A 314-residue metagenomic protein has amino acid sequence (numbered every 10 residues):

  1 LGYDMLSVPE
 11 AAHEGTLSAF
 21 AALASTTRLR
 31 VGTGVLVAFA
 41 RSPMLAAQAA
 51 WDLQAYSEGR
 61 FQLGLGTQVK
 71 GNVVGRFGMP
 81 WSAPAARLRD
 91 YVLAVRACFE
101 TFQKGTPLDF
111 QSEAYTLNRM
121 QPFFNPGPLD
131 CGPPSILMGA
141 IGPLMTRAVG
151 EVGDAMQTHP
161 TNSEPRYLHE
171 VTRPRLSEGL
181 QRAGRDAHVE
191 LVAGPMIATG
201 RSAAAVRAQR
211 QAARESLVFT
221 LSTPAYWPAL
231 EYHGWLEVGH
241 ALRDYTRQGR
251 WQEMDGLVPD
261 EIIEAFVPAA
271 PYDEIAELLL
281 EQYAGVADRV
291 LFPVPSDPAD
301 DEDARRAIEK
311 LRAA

Functional and structural regions predicted by a protein language model:
L1-T33, F39, P134: N-terminal beta1-alpha1-beta2 module of alpha/beta enzyme domains
L1-Y3, Q54, Q62, R89 (+7 more regions): C-terminal amphipathic alpha-helical "assembly" element that mediates oligomerization/partner interfaces or acts as
G2-D4, S25-L29, S57, A148-Q157 (+1 more regions): Glycine-enriched alpha-helix->loop->beta-strand junction motifs that scaffold or abut catalytic
L6-V8, V31-G34, F61-L65, I136-G139 (+3 more regions): Hydrophobic faces of well-ordered beta-strands that scaffold small-molecule active sites in alpha/beta enzyme cores
V8-L17, F39-M44, S163-Y167, A198-G200 (+1 more regions): Acidic-and-aromatic substrate-binding clefts and catalytic sites of carbohydrate-active enzymes
L36-P43, D130-I141, I197-R201, I262-D273: Active-site mouth loops of central-metabolism enzymes
P43-W51, G200-R210: Catalytic cores of alpha/beta
A47-A155, H159-V189, H240-L242: Internal, glycine-rich beta/alpha segment that forms the wall or movable "lid" of small-molecule/cofactor binding
